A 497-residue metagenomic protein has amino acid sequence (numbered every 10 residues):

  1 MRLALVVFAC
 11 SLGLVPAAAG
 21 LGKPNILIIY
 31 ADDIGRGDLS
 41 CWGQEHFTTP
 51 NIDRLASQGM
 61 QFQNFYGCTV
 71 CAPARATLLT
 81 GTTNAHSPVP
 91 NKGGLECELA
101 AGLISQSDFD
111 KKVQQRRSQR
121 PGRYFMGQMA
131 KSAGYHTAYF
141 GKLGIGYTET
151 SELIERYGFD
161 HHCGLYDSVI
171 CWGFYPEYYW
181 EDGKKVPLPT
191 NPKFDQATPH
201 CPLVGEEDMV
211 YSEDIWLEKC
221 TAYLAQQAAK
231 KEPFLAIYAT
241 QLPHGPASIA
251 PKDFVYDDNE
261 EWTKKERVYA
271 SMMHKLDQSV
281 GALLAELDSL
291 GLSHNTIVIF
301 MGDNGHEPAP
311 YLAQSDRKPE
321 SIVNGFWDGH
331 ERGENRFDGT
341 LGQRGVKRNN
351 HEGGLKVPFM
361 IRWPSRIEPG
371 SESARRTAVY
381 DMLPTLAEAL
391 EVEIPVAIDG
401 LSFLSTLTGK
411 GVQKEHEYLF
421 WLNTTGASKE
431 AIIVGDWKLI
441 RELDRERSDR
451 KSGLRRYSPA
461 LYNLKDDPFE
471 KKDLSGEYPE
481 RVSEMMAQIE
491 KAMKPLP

Functional and structural regions predicted by a protein language model:
G20-M60, G67, L143, K472-E480: Active-site-proximal N-terminal segment of extracellular/periplasmic enzymes that hydrolyze or transfer
I26, D32, K142, L235-Y238 (+3 more regions): A short aromatic-rich beta-strand->coil structural motif
Q44-T49, Y66-V70, E96, V113-Y124 (+12 more regions): A short beta-strand-to-alpha-helix junction
E45-A76, G81-A85, H136-A138, Y157-Y166 (+1 more regions): Short, structured active-site-proximal loop/turn typified by the sulfatase FGly-forming signature C/S-X-P-X-R
G93-Y135, L143-F234, A239-Y256, E260-A270 (+1 more regions): Formylglycine-dependent
T150-G158, P246-P251, S289-S365: Histidine-centered active-site microenvironments of extracellular/periplasmic hydrolases and transferases
D160-H161, Y166-V169, S321-E352, R366-S371 (+3 more regions): C-terminal cap/loop subdomain of S1 sulfatases and analogous C-terminal strand-loop tails that border
Y211, I215-A228, D257-T296, S315-K318 (+1 more regions): A long, amphipathic alpha-helix that forms part of the scaffold/cap immediately adjacent to metal-dependent active
